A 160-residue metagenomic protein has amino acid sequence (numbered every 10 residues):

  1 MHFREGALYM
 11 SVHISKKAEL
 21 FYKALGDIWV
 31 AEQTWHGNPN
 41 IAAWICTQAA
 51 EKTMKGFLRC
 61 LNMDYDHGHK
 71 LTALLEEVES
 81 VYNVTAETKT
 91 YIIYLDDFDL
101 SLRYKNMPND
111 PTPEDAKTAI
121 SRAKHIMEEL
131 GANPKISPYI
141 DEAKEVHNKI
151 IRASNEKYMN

Functional and structural regions predicted by a protein language model:
M1-N160: Terminal alpha-helical segments
